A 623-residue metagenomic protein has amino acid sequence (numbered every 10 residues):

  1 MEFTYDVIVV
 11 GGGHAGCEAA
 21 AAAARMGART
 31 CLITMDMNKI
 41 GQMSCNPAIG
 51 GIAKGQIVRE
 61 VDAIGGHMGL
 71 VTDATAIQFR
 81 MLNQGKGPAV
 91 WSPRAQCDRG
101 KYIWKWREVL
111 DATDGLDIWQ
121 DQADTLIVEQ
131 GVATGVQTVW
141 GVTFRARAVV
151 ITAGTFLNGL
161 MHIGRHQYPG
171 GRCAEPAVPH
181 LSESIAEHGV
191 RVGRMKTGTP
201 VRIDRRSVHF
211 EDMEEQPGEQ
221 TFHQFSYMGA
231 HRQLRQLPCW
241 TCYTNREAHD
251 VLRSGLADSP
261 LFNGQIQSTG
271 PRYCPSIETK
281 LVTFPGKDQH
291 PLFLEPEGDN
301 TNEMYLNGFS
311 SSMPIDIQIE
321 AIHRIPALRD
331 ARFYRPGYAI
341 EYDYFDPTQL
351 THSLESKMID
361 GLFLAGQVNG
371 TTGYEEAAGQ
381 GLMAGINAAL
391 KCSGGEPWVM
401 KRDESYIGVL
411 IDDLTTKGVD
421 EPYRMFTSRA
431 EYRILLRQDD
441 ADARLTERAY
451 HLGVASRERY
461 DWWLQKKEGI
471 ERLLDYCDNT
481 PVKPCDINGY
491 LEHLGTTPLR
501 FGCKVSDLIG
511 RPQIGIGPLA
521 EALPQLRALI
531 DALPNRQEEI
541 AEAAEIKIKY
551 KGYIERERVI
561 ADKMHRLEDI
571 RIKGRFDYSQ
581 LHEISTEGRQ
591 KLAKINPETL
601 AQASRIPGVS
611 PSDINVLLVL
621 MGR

Functional and structural regions predicted by a protein language model:
E2-A15: Beta1/beta-strand and adjacent pyrophosphate-binding region of the FAD-binding site in flavoprotein oxidoreductases
F3-Y5, V139-A148: Core beta-strand elements of the Rossmann-like FAD/NAD(P) dinucleotide-binding domain in flavoenzyme oxidoreductases
A21-T125, W140, T152-R172, P176 (+3 more regions): Conserved N-terminal/central alpha/beta ligand/cofactor-binding core
D36-N38, K54, S182-I319, A327 (+3 more regions): An anion/pyrophosphate-binding glycine-rich loop and adjacent beta-alpha core in soluble alpha-beta enzymes
I127-T143: Conserved beta-strand-loop-beta-strand element in the redox core of flavoprotein oxidoreductases
Y305-T371, W398-D412, Q537-K591, N596: A glycine-rich dinucleotide-binding beta-alpha-beta segment and adjacent secondary-structure elements that constitute
A377-W398: Internal hydrophobic alpha-helix adjacent to the cofactor/substrate pocket in enzyme cavities
R429, T446-N615, V619-R623: Extended, charge-enriched "interface" segments that sit outside catalytic cores
